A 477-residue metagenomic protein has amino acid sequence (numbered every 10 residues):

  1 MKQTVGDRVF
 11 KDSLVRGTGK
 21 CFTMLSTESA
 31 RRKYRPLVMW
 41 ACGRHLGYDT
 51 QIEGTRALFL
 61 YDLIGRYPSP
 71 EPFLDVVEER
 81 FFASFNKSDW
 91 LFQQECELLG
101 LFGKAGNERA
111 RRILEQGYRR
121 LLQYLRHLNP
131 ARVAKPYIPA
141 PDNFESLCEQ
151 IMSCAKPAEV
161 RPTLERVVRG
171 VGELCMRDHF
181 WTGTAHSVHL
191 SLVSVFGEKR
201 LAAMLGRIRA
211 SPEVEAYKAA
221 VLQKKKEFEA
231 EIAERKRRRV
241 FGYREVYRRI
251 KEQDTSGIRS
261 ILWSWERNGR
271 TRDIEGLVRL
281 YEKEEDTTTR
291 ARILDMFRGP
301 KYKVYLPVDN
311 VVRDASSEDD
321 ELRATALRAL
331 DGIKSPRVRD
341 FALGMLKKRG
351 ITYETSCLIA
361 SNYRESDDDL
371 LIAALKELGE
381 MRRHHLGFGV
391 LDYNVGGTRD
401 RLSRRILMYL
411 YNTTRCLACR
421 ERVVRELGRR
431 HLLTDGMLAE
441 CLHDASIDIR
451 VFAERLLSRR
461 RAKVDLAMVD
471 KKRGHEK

Functional and structural regions predicted by a protein language model:
K2, D7, D12-F22, R32 (+18 more regions): Generic helix N-cap/helix-start motif at coil->alpha-helix transitions
T4-D7, R32-H45, P70-A83, E108-A134 (+12 more regions): Amphipathic alpha-helical scaffolding segments comprising HEAT/armadillo-like alpha-solenoid repeats
V9-V193: N-terminal membrane-targeting/anchoring modules of bacterial envelope and secretion proteins
T27, D314-A315, L327, A342 (+4 more regions): Functionally constrained cores in energy, signaling, and assembly domains
E28, R66-Y67, F102-A105, Q150 (+15 more regions): Residue-level signature of the C-terminal ends
T182-I208, V214, C416: Hydrophobic secondary-structure block in the mid-to-C-terminal portion of proteins
S361, I372-E426: Alpha-helical adaptor scaffolds
R415-K477: Alpha-helical oligomerization segments
